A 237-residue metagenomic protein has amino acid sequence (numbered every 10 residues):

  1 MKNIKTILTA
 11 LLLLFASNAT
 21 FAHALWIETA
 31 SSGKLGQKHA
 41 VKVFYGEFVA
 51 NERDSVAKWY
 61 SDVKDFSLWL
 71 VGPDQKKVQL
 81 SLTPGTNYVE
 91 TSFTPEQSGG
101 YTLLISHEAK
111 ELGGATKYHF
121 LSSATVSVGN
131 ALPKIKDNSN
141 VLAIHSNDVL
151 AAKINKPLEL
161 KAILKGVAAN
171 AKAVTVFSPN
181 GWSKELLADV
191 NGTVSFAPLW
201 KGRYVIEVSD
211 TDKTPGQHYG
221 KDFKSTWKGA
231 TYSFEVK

Functional and structural regions predicted by a protein language model:
M1-L8: Bacterial N-terminal signal peptides that target proteins for export
A16-S17: N-terminal signal peptide c-region/cleavage motif recognized by signal peptidases
H23-K237: N-terminal soluble domains immediately following signal/targeting peptides that reside in extracytoplasmic
